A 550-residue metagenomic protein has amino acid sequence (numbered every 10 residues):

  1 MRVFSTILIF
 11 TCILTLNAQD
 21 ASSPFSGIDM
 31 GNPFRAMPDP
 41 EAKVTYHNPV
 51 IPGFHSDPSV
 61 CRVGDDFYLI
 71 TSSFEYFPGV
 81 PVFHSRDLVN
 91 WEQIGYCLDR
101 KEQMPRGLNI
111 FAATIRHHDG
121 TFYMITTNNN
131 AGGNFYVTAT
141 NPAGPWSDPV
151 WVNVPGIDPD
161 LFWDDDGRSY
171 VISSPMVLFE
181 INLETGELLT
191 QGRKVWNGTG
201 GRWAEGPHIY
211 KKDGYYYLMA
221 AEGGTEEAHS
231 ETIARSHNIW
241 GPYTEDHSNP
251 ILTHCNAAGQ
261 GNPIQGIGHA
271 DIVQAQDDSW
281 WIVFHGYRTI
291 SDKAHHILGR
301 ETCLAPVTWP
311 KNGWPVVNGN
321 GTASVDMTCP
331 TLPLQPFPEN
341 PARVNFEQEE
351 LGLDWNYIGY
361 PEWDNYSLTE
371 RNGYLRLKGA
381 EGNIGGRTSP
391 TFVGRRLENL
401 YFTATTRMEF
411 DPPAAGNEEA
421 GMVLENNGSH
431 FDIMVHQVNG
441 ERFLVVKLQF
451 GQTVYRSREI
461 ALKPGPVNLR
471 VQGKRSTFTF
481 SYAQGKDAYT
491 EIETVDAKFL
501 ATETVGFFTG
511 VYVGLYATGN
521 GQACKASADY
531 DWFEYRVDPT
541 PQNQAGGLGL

Functional and structural regions predicted by a protein language model:
S5-T15: Bacterial N-terminal signal peptides
Q19-L550: Carbohydrate-active catalytic/glycan-binding domains of CAZyme proteins, especially the secreted or lumenal ectodomains
